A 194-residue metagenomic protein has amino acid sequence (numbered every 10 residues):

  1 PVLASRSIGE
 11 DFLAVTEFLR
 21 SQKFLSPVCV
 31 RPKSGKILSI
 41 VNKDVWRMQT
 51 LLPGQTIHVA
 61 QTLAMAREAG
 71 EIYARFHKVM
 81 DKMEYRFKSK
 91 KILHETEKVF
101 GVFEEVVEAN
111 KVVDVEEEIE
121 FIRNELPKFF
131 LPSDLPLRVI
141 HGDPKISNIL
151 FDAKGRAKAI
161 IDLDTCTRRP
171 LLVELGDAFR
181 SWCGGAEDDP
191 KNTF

Functional and structural regions predicted by a protein language model:
P1-F87: ATP-binding pocket architecture of kinase catalytic cores
L3-R6, L52-R67, K82-H141, I146-A159 (+1 more regions): ATP-dependent phospho-/nucleotidyl transfer catalytic cores
A14, I146-N148, D177-R180: Hydrophobic side chains within alpha-helical segments
D44-R47, K98, E174-D177: Generic alpha-helical secondary structure signal
I72, E118-F121, A178: Amphipathic, well-ordered alpha-helical segments in soluble domains
D162: Conserved active-site aspartate in kinases
L172-F194: Active-site activation/catalytic loop segments of kinase-like enzymes and analogous catalytic loops in related
